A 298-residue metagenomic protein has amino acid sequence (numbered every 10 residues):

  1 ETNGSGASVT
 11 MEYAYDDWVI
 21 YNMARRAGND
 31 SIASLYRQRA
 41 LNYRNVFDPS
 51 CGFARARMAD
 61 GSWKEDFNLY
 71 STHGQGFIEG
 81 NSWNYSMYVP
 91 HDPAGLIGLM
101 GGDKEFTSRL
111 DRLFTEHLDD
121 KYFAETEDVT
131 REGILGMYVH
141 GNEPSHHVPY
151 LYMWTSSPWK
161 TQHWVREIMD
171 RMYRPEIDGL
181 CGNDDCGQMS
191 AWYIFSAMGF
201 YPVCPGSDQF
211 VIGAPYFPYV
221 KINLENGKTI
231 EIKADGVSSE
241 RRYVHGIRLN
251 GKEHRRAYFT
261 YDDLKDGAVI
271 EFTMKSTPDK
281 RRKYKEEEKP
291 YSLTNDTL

Functional and structural regions predicted by a protein language model:
E1-E231, G236, D262, V269: Active-site core of glycosidic bond-cleaving carbohydrate-active enzymes
V203, I232, R256-A257, K280-K283: Short helix/loop capping segments that flank catalytic or ligand/cofactor-binding pockets
E225, L249-K252: Short strand-turn-strand beta-turns centered on an Asx-Gly dipeptide
G227-T229, S239, H254, T277-D279: Generic "edge-of-domain/loop-turn" microfeature
D235, K252, K275: Surface loops and adjacent helix of pleckstrin homology
E240-R248: Beta-strand-rich binding/interaction modules
G251-T260: Solvent-exposed beta-strand/loop surfaces of large extracellular or lumenal domains
Y261-T297: C-terminal beta-strand-rich structural cap/linker in extracellular carbohydrate-active enzymes
